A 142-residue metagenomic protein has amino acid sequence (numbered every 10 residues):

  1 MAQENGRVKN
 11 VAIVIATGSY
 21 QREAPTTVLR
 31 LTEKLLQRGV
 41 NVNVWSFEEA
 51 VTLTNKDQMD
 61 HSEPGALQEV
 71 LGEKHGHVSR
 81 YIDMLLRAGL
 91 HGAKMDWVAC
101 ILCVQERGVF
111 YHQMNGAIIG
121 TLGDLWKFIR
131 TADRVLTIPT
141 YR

Functional and structural regions predicted by a protein language model:
M1-S19: Intrinsically disordered or low-complexity boundary/linker segments at protein termini and domain junctions
A2, E33, G123-K127: A generic local secondary-structure boundary/capping motif
N10, Q37-N43, D96: Residues at the starts of beta-strands that form the adenosine-phosphate
I13-T26, V42, E48, T52-T54 (+1 more regions): Short, glycine-rich nucleotide/cofactor-binding loops
P25-R38, V44: Histidine-anchored nucleotide/phosphate-binding helix
L36-Q37, H91, I129-R130: Anion (oxyanion) recognition and catalysis
S62-A99: A glycine-rich helix N-cap at a beta->alpha junction
M95-R142: N-terminal glycine-rich phosphate/adenylate-binding segment common to multiple enzyme folds
